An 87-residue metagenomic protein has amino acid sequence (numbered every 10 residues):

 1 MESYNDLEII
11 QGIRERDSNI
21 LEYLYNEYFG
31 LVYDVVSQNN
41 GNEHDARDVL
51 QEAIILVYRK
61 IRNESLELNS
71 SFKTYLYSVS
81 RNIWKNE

Functional and structural regions predicted by a protein language model:
M1-E8: Intrinsic, short, N-terminal disordered tails of RNA polymerase sigma-factor systems
I10-D34: A short, charge-rich alpha-helical start-of-domain segment used by transcription regulators
R14-E15, I54-S71: Sigma70-family region 2
N26-F29, Q51-E52, R81: ATP/adenylate-binding site constellation spanning eukaryotic-like Ser/Thr protein kinases, ABC-transporter
V32, V36, F72, L76 (+1 more regions): Hydrophobic-face residues of short alpha-helical interaction/recognition segments
Y33, E43-I61: Conserved RNAP core-binding helix
